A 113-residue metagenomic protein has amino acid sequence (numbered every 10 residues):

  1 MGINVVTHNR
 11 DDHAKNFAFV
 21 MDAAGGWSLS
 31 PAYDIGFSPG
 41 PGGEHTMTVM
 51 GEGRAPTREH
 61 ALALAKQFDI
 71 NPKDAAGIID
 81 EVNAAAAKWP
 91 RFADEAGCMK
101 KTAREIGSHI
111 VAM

Functional and structural regions predicted by a protein language model:
M1-M113: Anionic ligand-binding catalytic core segments
